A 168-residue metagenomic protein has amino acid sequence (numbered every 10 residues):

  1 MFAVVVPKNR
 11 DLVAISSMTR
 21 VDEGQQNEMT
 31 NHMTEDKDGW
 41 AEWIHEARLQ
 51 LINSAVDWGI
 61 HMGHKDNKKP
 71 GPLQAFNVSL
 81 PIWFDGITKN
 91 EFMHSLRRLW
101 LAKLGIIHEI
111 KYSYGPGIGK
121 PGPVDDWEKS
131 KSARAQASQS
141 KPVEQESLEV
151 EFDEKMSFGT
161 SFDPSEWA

Functional and structural regions predicted by a protein language model:
M1-A14: Charge-rich, low-complexity N-terminal segments
D11-S16, P70-F84: Glycine-rich, often proline-containing surface loops adjacent to acidic residues and nearby aromatics that form
V13-A14, G24-M29, I87: Short small-residue beta-strand/loop micro-motif enriched in glycine and branched aliphatics
V13-V21, L99: Oligomerization/assembly interface segments of phage tail-like spikes and tubes
T19-A75: Short, internal acidic amphipathic alpha-helical interface segments that mediate docking to partner proteins
T19-E23, I82-F84, K103: Beta-strand elements of well-folded, non-transmembrane domains
T34, G39-A55, F84-G117: Ampiphathic alpha-helical segments that act as solvent-exposed interaction surfaces
K111-W167: Short, highly charged C-terminal tails/helix-capping segments
